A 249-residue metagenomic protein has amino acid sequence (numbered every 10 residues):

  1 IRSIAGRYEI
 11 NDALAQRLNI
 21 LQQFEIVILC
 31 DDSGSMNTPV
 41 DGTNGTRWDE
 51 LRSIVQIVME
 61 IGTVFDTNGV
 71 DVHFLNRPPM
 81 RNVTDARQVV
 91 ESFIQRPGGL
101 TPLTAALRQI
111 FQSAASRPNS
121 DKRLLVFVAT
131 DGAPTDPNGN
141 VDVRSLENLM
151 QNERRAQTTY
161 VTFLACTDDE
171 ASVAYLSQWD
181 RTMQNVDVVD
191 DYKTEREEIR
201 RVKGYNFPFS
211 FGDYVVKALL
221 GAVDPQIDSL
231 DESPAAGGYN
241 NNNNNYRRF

Functional and structural regions predicted by a protein language model:
I1-G6, A13-Q16, S145, S233-F249: Low-complexity, intrinsically disordered flanking regions
I1-V27, S33-G42: Acidic, polar low-complexity linker/tail segments
Q22-E25, P39-N44, H73-F74, T84-S92 (+5 more regions): Short coil/turn segments at secondary-structure boundaries
Q23-F24, G34-G69: …and closely analogous acidic/polar surface helices at protein-protein or active-site interfaces in A-domain-like
D31, D131: Residues that scaffold, gate, or flank divalent-cation-dependent active/transport sites
M80-N82, R87-R123, P134, T167-A174: Von Willebrand factor
R87-E91, D168-L220: Von Willebrand factor A/integrin I-like adhesion domains
A133-V189: VWA/integrin I-like adhesion module and closely mimicked acidic/polar interface patches used
